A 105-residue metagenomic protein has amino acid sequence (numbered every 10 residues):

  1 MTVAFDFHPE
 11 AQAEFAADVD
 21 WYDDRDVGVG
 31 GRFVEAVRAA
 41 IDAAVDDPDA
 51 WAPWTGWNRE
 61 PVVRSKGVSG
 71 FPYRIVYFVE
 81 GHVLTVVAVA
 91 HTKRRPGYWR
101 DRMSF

Functional and structural regions predicted by a protein language model:
M1-A36: Arg/Lys-rich, positively charged N-terminal/basic patches that mediate binding to nucleic acids
G31, A52-T55, Y98: Short, hydrophobic secondary-structure boundary micro-motifs
D42-S69: A short, surface-exposed loop/turn module that caps and links secondary-structure elements
V68-F105: Enriched for short, Lys/Arg-rich terminal
